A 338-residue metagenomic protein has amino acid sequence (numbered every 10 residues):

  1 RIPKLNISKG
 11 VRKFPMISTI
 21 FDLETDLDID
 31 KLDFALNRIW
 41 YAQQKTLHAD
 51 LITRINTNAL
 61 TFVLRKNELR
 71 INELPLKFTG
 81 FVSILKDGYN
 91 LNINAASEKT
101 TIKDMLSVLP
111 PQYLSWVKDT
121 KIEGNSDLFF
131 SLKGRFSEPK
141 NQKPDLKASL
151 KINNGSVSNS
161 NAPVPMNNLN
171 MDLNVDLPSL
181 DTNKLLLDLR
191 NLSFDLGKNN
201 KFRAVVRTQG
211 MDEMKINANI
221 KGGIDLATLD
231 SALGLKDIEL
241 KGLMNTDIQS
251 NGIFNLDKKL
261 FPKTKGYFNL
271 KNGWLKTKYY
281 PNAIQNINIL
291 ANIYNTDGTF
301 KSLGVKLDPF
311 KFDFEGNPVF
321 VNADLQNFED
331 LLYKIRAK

Functional and structural regions predicted by a protein language model:
R1-S18, L23, I29-F129, N159-Q249 (+2 more regions): Interface amphipathic segments
S137-P139, N322-A323: Extended terminal
K143-P144, F261: Membrane-interfacial loop-to-transmembrane alpha-helix junctions, especially the N-terminal start
